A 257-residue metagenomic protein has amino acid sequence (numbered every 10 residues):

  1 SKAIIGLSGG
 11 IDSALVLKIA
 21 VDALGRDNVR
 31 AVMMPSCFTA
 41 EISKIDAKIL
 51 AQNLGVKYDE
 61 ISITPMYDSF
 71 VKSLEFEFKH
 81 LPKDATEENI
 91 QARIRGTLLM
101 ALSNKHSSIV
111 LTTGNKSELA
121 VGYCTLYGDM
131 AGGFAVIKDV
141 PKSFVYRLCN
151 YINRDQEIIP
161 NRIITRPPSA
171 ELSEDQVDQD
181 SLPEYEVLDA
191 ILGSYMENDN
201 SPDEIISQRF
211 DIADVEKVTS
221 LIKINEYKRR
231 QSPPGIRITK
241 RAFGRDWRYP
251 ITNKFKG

Functional and structural regions predicted by a protein language model:
S1-S8, D12-G257: ATP/NTP-dependent adenylation/nucleotidyl-transfer catalytic domains that generate, transfer, or process NMP-activated
